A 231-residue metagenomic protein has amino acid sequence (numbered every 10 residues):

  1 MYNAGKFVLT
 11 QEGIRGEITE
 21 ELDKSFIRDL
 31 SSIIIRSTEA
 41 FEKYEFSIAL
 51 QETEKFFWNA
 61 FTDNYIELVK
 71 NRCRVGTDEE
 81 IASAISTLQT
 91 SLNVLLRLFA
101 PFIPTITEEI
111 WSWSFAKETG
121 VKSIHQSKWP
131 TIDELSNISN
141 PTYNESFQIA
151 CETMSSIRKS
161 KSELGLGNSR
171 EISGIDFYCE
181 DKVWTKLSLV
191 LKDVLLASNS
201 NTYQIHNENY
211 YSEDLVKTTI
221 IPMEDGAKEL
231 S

Functional and structural regions predicted by a protein language model:
Y2-S231: Feature 926 captures the class I aminoacyl-tRNA synthetase adenylation module centered on the KMSKS loop
